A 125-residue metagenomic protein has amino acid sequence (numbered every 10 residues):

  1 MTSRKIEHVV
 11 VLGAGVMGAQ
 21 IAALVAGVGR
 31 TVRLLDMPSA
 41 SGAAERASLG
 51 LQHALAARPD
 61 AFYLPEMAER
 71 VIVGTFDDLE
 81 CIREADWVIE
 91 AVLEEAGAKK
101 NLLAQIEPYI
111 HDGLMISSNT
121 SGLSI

Functional and structural regions predicted by a protein language model:
M1-H53, Y109: NAD(P)+-binding Rossmann beta1-loop-alpha1 motif at the extreme N-terminus of oxidoreductases
S3-H8, A68, A85, G113: Phosphate-coordination loops involved in phosphoryl transfer and adenosine-cofactor binding
V25, V71, I106: Short hydrophobic alpha-helical segments of the AMP-binding
T31-D86, E95-G97: Conserved N-terminal Rossmann-fold NAD(P) cofactor-binding segment
I89: N-terminal Rossmann-like NAD(P) cofactor-binding module of classical short-chain dehydrogenase/reductase
V92-L93, S121: Short glycine-/small-residue-rich Rossmann-like dinucleotide-binding loops
K100-I125: Rossmann-fold NAD(P)-binding glycine/threonine-rich loop
